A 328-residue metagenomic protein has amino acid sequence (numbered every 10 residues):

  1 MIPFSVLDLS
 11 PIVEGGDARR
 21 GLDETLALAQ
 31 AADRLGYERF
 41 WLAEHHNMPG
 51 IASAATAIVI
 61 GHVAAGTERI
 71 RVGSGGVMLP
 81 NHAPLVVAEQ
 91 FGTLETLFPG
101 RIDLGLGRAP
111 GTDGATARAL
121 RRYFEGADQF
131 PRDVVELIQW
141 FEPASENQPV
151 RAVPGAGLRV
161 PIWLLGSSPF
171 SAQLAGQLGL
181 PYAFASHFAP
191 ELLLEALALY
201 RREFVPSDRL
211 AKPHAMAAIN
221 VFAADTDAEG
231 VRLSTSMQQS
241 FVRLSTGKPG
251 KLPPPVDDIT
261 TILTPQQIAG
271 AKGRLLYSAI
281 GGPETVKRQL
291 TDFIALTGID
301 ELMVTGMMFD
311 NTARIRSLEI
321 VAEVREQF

Functional and structural regions predicted by a protein language model:
M1-I70: N-terminal beta1-alpha1-beta2 module of alpha/beta enzyme domains
P3-A18, P80-E142, Y182, P190: Flexible, glycine-rich active-site loops centered on histidine and acidic residues that chelate a metal or position
F4, A32, G36, E44 (+6 more regions): Conserved, mostly hydrophobic/aromatic
F4-D8, F40-L42, V72-S74, I102-L106 (+4 more regions): Hydrophobic faces of well-ordered beta-strands that scaffold small-molecule active sites in alpha/beta enzyme cores
D8-D23, V77-L85, A156-G166, R274-P283: Active-site mouth loops of central-metabolism enzymes
D33, I60-E68, E95-I102, G176-Q177 (+2 more regions): Acidic (Asp/Glu)-rich catalytic clusters
F124-R151, L192-I299, E326-F328: An alpha-helical appendage that flanks or caps ligand/catalytic pockets
A172, G176-E191, A196-L197: A conserved active-site cap/scaffold subdomain adjacent to cofactor or substrate pockets
